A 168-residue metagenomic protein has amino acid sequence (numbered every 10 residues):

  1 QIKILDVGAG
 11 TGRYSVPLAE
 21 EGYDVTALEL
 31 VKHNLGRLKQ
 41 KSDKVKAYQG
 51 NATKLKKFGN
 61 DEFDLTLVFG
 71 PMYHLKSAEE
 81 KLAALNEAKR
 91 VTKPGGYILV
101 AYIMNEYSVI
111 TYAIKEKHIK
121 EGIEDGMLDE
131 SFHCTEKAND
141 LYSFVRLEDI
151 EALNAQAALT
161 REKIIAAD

Functional and structural regions predicted by a protein language model:
I2-G8: Conserved class I S-adenosyl-L-methionine
R13-K54: Class I SAM-dependent methyltransferase SAM/SAH-binding core
K56-T66: A short acidic, Gly/Pro-enriched loop at the edge of an enzyme's catalytic core that lines a small-molecule cofactor
L65-E79: A short SAM/SAH-binding and catalytic strip from SAM-dependent methyltransferases
L75, C134-D149: Acceptor-substrate binding/catalytic loop of class I
L82-P94: A short glycine-rich, Lys/Arg-flanked "PGG" loop and its adjoining helix->strand segment in the class I
L99-G126: Conserved class I S-adenosyl-L-methionine
L159-D168: Conserved S-adenosyl-L-methionine
